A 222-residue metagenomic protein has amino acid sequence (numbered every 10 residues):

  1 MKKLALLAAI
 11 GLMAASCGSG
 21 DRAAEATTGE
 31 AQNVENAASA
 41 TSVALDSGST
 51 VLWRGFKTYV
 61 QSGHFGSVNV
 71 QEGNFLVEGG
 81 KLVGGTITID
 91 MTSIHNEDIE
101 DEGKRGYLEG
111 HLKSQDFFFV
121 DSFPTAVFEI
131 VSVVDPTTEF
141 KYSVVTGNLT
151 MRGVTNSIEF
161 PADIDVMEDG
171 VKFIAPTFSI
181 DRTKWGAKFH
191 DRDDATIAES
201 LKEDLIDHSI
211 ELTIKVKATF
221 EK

Functional and structural regions predicted by a protein language model:
M1-L4: Positively charged n-region of N-terminal signal peptides that target proteins for export
L6-I10: Sec-dependent N-terminal signal peptides
M13-S16: C-terminal motif of bacterial Sec signal peptides marking the signal peptidase cleavage site
G18-K222: Low-complexity, acidic/polar, glycine-enriched regions of mature
